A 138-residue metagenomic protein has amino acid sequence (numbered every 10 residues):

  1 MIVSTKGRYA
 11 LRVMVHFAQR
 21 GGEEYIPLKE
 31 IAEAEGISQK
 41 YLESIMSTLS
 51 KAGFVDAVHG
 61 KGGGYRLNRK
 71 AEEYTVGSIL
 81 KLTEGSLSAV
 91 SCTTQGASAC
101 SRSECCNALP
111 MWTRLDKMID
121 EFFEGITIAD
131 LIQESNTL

Functional and structural regions predicted by a protein language model:
R8-G22: Short amphipathic alpha-helical interface segments
I26-G36: A short alpha-helical element within helix-turn-helix/winged-helix DNA-binding domains across DNA-binding proteins
E33, S50-K51: Alpha-helical residues within the helix-turn-helix
M46-S47: Short, hydrophobic-biased segments on the C-terminal half of alpha helices that form "recognition helices"
F54-G62, R66-L67: Beta-hairpin "wing" of winged helix-turn-helix
N68-L138: Non-DNA-binding regulatory cores of transcription-related proteins, predominantly C-terminal effector-binding
